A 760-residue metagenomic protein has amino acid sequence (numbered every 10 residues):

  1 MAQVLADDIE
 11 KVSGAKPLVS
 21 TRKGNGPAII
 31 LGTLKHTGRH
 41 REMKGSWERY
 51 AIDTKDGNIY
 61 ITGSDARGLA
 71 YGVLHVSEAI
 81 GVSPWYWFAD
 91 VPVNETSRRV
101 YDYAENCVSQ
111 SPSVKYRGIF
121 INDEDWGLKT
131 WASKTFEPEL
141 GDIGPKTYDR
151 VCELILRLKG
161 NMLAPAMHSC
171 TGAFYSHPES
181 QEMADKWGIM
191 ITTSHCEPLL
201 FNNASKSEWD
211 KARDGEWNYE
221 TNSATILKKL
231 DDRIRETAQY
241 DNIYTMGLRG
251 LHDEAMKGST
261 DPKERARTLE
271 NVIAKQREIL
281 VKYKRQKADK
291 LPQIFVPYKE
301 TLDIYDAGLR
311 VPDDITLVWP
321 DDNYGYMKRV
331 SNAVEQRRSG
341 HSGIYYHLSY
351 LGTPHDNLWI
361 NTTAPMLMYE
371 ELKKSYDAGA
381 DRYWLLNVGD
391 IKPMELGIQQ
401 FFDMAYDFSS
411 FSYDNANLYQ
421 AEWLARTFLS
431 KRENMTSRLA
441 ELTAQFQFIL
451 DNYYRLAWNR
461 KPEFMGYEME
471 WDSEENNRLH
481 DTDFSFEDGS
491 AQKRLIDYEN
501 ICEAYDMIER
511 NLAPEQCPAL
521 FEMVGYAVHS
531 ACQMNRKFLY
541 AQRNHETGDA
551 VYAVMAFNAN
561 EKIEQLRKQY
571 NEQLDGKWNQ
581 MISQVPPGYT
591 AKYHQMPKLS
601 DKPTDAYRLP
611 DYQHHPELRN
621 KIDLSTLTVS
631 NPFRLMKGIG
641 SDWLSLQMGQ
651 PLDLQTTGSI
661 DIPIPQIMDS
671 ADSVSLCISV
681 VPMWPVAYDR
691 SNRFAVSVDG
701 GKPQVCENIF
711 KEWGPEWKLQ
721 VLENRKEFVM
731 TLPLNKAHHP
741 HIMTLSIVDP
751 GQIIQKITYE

Functional and structural regions predicted by a protein language model:
M1-S111: Contiguous, structured surface segment used for ligand recognition
Y60-G63, D125-P145, N161-T171, E208-T225 (+5 more regions): The substrate-binding groove and active-site-proximal loops of carbohydrate-active enzymes, especially glycoside
W85-L140, K146-A166, G340-G343: An acidic-aromatic substrate-binding cleft motif
T96-S97, A421-P587, I660: C-terminal non-catalytic alpha-helical accessory regions
V100, Y175, M183-K186, D210-S339 (+2 more regions): Gly/Pro-rich turn-and-neighbor structural signature
S169-H195: Aromatic-lined substrate-binding rim segments of carbohydrate-active enzymes
P365-A440: Substrate-binding cleft of secreted/luminal carbohydrate-active enzymes
H594-E760: Extracytoplasmic
